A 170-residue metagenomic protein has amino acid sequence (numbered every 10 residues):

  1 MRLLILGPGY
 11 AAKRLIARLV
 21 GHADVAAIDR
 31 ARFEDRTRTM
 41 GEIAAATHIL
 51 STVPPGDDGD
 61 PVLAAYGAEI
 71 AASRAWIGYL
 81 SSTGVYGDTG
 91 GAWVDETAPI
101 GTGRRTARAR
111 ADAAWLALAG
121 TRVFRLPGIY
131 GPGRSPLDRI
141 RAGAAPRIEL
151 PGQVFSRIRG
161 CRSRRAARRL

Functional and structural regions predicted by a protein language model:
L3-G7: Conserved N-terminal Rossmann-fold NAD(P)-binding element of oxidoreductases
A12-K13: N-terminal Rossmann-fold NAD(P) dinucleotide-binding loop
I28-G41: Adenosine-cofactor binding site in Rossmann-like domains, unifying the SAM/SAH pocket of S-adenosylmethionine-dependent
A44-Y79, V85, R108-A113: NAD(P)-cofactor binding segment of oxidoreductase domains
T83-R105: Active-site "gating" loop of Rossmann-like NAD(P)-dependent oxidoreductase/epimerase domains
P99-R125: Active-site Tyr-X1-5-Lys
F124-I140: Flexible, glycine-rich beta-alpha linker
D138-I158: A conserved pocket-lining segment of Rossmann-fold NAD(P)-dependent short-chain dehydrogenase/reductase
